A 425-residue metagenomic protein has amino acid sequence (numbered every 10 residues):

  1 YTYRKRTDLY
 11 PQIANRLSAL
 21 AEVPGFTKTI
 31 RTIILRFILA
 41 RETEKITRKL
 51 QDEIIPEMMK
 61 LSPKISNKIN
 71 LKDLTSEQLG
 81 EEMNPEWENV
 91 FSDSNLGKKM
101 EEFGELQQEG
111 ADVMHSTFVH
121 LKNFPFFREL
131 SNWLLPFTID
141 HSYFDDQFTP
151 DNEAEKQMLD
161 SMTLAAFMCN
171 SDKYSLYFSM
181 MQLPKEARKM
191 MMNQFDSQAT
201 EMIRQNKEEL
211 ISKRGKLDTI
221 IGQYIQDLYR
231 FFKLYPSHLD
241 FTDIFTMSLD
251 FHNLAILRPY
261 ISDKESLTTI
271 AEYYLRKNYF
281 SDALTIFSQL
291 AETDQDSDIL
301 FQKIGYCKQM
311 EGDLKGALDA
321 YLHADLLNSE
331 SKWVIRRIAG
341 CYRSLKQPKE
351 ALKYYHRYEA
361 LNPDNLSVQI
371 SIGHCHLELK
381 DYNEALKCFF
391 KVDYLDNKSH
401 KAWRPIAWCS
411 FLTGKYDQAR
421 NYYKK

Functional and structural regions predicted by a protein language model:
L135-N328: Alpha-solenoid helical-repeat scaffolds
Q289-E292, L322-L326, H356-A360, F390-Y394 (+1 more regions): Conserved structural position within tetratricopeptide repeats
